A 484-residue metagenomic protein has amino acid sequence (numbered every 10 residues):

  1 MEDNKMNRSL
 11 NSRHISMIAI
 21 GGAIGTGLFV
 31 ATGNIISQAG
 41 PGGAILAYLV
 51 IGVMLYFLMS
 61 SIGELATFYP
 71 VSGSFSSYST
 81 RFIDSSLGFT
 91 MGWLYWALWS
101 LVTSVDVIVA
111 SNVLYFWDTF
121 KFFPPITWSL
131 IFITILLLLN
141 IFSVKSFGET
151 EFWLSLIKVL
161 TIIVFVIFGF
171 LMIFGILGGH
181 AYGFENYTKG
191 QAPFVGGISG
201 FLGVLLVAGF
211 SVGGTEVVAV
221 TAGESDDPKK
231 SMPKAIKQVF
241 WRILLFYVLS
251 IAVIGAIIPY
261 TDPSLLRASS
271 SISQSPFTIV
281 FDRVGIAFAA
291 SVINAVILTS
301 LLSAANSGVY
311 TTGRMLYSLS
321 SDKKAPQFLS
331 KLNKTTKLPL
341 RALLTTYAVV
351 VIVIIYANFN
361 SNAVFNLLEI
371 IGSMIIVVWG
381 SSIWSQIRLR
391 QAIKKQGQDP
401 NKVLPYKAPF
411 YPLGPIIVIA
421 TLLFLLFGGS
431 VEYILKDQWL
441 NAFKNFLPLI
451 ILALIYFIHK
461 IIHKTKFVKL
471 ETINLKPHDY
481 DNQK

Functional and structural regions predicted by a protein language model:
M1-G33, S37-G42, L55-S60, S72 (+4 more regions): Membrane-interface "cap" regions at the ends of multi-pass membrane proteins
L10, H14-F29, G190-V253, A287-V309 (+1 more regions): Hydrophobic, membrane-embedded alpha-helices of multi-pass small-molecule transporters
N34-S37, L46-A47, Y56-I141, S146 (+2 more regions): Hydrophobic transmembrane alpha-helices that form the core helical bundles of multi-pass secondary transporters
S77, D84, F116-F120, Q191 (+3 more regions): TM-loop-TM module centered on a large, flexible mid-protein loop between adjacent transmembrane helices in multi-pass
S111, P125-Y182, I236-F240, L244 (+3 more regions): Membrane-interface loop-to-helix entry segments
L154, L329-T336, W379-I434: C-terminal membrane-solvent junction of multi-pass transporters and transport-like membrane proteins
I157-K189, V253-T261, W379-G397, F427-I434 (+1 more regions): Hydrophobic alpha-helical segments and their helix-loop junctions in multi-pass secondary transporters
M172-I173, N366-V378, A408-K484: A generic transmembrane alpha-helix motif of multi-pass inner-membrane proteins
